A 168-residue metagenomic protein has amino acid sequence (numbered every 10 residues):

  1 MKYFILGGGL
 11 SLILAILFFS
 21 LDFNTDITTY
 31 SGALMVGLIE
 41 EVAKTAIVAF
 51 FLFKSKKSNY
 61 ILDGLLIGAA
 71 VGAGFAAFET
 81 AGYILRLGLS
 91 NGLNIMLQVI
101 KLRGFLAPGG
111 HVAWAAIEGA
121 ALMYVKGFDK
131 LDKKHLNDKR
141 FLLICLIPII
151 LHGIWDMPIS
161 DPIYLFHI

Functional and structural regions predicted by a protein language model:
M1-I168: Hydrophobic alpha-helical segments at protein termini of multi-pass membrane proteins
